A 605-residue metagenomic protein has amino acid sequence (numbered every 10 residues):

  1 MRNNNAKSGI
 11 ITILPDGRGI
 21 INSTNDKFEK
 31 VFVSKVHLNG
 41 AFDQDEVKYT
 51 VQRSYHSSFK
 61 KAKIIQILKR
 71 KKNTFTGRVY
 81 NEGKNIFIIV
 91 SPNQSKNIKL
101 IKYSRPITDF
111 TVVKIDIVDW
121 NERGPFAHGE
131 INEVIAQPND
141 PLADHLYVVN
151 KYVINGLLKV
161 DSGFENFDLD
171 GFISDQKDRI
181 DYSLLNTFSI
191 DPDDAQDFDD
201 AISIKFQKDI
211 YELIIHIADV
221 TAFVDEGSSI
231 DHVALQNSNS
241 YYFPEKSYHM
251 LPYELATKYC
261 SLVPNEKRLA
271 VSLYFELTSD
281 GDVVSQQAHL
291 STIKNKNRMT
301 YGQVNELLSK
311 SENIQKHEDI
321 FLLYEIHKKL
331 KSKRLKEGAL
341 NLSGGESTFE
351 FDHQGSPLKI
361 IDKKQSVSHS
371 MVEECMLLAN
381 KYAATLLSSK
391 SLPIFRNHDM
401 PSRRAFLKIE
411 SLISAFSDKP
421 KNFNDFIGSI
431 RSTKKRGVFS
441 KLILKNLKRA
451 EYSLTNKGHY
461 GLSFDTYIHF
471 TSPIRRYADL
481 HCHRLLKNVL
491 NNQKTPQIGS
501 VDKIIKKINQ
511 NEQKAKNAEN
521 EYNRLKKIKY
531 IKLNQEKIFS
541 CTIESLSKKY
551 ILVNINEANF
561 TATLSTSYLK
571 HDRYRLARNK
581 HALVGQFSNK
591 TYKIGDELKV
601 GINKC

Functional and structural regions predicted by a protein language model:
M1-D200, S240-Y242, K296-E306: Terminal, basic amphipathic appendages of nucleotide-handling enzymes
N4, T12-L14, N39, K72 (+5 more regions): Short, flexible coil/turn micro-motifs enriched in small/turn-prone residues
K7, Q94-K96, Y103, K114 (+6 more regions): Electropositive polyanion-binding surfaces
G585-N589, K593: C-terminal structured domains
